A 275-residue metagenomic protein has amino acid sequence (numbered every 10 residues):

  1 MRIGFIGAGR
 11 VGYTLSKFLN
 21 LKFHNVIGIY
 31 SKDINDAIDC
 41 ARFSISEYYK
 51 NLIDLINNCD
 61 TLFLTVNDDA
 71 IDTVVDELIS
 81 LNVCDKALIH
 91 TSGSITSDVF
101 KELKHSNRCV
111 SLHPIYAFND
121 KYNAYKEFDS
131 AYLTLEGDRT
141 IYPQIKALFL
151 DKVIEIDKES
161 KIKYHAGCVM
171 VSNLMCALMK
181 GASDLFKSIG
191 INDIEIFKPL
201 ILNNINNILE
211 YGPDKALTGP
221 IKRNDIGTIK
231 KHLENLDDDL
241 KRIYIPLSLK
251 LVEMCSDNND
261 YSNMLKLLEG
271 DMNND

Functional and structural regions predicted by a protein language model:
M1, H24-G28, N58-L62, D85-L88 (+1 more regions): Short active-site oxyanion
M1-D54, N58: NAD(P)+-binding Rossmann beta1-loop-alpha1 motif at the extreme N-terminus of oxidoreductases
A37, I71-D72, T96-V99, Y142 (+1 more regions): Short, well-ordered alpha-helical microsegments
R42-A124: Rossmann-like NAD(P)(H) cofactor-binding subdomain of soluble oxidoreductases
S92-H165: Rossmann-fold dinucleotide-binding core
E159-L236: Helical "substrate-binding/catalytic lid" subdomain of Rossmann-like NAD(P)-dependent dehydrogenases/reductases
N206-N263, D271-D275: Interdomain hinge/lid region at the active-site interface of Rossmann-like NAD(P)-dependent oxidoreductases
